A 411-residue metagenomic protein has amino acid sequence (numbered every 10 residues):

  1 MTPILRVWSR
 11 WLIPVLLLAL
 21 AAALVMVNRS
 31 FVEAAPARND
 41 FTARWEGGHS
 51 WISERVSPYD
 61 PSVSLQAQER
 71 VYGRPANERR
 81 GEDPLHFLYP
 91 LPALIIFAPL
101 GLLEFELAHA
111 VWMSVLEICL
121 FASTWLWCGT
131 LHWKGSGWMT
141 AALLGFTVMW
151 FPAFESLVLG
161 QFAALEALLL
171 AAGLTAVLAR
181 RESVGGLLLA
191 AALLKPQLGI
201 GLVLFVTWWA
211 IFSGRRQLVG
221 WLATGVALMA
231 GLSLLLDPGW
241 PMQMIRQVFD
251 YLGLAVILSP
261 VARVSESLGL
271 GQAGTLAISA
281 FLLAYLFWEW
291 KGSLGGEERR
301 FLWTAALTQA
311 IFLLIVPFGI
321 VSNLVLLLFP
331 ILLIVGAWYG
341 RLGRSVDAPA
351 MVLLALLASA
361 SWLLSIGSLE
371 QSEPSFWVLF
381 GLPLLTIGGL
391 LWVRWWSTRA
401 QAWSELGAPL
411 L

Functional and structural regions predicted by a protein language model:
M1-V177, E182-S183, W208-L328, L332-Y339 (+1 more regions): Primarily membrane-embedded glycan-assembly and transfer machineries that use lipid-linked glycans
L131, V206-W209, M242-F249, L357-F376: Charged/polar, low-hydrophobicity segments characteristic of intrinsically disordered regions and flexible loops
L188-L189, W221-A227, T304-A310, D347-S359: Central hydrophobic cores of alpha-helical transmembrane segments in multi-pass integral membrane proteins
L189-T207, V316-N323: Transmembrane helices and adjacent periplasmic/lumenal helix-loop junctions of polyprenol-phosphate-dependent
L194-L198, A227-L232, P349-A350: Membrane-embedded alpha-helical segments of transport systems, primarily multispan ion/solute transporters
L333-L411: Aromatic-enriched
